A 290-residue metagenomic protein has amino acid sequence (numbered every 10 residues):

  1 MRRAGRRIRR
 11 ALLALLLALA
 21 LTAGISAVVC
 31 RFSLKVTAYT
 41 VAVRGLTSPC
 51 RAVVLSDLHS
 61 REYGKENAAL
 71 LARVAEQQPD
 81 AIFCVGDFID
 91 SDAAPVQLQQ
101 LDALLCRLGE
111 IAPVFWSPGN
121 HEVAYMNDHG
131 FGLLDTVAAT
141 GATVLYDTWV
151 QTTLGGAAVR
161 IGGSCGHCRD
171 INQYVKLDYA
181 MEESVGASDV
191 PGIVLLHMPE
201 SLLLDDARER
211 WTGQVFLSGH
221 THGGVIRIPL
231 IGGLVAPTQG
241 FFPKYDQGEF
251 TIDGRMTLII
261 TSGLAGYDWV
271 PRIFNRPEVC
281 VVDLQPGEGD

Functional and structural regions predicted by a protein language model:
M1-L46: N-terminal membrane-anchoring alpha-helices
R31, L58-Y63, S91-A94, H167-Q173 (+2 more regions): Short, flexible loop segments at the rims of nucleotide/cofactor-binding pockets, characterized by
T40-V53, A142, W149-G163, A187-I193 (+3 more regions): Beta-strand-turn-beta hairpins that frame and shape the catalytic cleft of phosphate-ester-processing enzymes
S48-L145: Membrane-embedded segments
L55-S60, G86-F88, N120-E122, T148-W149 (+4 more regions): Active-site metal-binding loops of divalent metal-dependent hydrolases
A81-C84, F115-S117, R160, I193-L195 (+2 more regions): Structural recognition of the beta-strand scaffold that forms the well-ordered cores of secreted hydrolase catalytic
F131-D135, A139-A142, L154-R208, W269-R272: Binuclear metal-dependent hydrolase catalytic cores centered on His/Asp/Glu-rich metal-binding motifs
P199-C280: Conserved beta-sheet core of the metallophosphoesterase superfamily
